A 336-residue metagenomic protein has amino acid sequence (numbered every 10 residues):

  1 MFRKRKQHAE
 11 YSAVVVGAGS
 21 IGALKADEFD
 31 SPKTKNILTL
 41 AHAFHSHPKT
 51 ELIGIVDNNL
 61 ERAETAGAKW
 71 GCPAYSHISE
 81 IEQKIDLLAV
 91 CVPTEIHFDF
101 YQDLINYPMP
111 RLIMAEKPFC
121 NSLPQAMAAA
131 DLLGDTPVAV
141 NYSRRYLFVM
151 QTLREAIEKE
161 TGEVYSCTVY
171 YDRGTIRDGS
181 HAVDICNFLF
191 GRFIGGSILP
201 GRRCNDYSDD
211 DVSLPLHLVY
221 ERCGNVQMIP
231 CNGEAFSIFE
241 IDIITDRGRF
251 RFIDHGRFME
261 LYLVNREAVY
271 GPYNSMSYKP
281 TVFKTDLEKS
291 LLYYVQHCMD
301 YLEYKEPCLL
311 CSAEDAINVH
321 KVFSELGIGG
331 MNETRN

Functional and structural regions predicted by a protein language model:
M1-K6, E10, V56, L87-V92 (+1 more regions): C-terminal helix-rich "cap/oligomerization" subdomain common to oxidoreductases
M1-T65, K69: N-terminal Rossmann-like dinucleotide-binding module
N58, T65, K69-L132: Beta-loop-alpha module in the N-terminal Rossmann-like domain of NAD(P)-dependent dehydrogenases, especially those
L87, F119-D178, M331: A contiguous active-site-proximal alpha/beta segment in oxidoreductase catalytic domains
M114-A115, V138-V140, F252: Hydrophobic residues in well-ordered beta-strands that form the structural core
Y165-D242, E314: Rossmann-like dinucleotide-binding domain that binds NAD(P)(H)
D206, R222-Q296, L309: NAD(P)-dinucleotide binding in Rossmann-like oxidoreductases
